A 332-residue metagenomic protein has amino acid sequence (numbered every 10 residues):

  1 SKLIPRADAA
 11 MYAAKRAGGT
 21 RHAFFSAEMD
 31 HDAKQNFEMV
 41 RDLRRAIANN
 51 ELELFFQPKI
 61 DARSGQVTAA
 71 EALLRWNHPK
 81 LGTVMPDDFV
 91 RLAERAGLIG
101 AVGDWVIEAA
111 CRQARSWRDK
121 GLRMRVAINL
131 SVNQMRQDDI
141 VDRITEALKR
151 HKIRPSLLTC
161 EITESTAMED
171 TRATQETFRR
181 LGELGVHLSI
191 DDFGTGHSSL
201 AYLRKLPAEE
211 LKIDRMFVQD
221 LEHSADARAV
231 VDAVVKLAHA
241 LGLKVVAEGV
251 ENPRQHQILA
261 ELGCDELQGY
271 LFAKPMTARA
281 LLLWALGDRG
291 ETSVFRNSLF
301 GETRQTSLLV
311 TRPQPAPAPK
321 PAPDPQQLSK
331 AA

Functional and structural regions predicted by a protein language model:
K2-A17, A23-E38, D42, F55 (+8 more regions): Cyclic nucleotide signaling catalytic output domains
H22, D32, A62-E71, A96-A173 (+3 more regions): Catalytic core of bacterial c-di-GMP phosphodiesterases, primarily the EAL and HD-GYP domains, capturing alpha-helical
H31-D42, A48, E94, L98-G103 (+2 more regions): Signal-transducing alpha-helical linker
P58-T68, W76-L81, D192: A structural micro-motif at secondary-structure boundaries
R75-D87, Q137-D138, M216: Cytochrome P450 core scaffold surrounding the K-helix E-X-X-R motif and the conserved "meander" helix-loop region
H78-T83, I107-C111, D192, G269: Short acidic-capped amphipathic helix/loop micro-motif used as an active-site/signal-coupling element
V126, V132, R136, D142-E222 (+1 more regions): The catalytic core of metal-dependent phosphodiesterases that act on cyclic dinucleotides
E261, L281-A332: Non-catalytic regulatory/interaction regions at protein termini and inter-domain linkers
